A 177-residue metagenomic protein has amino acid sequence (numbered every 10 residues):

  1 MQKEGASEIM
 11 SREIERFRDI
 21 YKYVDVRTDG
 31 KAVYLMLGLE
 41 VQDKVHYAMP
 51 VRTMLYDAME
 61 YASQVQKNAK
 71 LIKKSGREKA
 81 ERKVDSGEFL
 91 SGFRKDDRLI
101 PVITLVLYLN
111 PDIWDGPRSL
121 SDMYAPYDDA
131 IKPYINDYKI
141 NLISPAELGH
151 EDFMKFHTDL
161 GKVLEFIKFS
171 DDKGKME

Functional and structural regions predicted by a protein language model:
M1-E177: Elongated, amphipathic alpha-helical interaction scaffolds
